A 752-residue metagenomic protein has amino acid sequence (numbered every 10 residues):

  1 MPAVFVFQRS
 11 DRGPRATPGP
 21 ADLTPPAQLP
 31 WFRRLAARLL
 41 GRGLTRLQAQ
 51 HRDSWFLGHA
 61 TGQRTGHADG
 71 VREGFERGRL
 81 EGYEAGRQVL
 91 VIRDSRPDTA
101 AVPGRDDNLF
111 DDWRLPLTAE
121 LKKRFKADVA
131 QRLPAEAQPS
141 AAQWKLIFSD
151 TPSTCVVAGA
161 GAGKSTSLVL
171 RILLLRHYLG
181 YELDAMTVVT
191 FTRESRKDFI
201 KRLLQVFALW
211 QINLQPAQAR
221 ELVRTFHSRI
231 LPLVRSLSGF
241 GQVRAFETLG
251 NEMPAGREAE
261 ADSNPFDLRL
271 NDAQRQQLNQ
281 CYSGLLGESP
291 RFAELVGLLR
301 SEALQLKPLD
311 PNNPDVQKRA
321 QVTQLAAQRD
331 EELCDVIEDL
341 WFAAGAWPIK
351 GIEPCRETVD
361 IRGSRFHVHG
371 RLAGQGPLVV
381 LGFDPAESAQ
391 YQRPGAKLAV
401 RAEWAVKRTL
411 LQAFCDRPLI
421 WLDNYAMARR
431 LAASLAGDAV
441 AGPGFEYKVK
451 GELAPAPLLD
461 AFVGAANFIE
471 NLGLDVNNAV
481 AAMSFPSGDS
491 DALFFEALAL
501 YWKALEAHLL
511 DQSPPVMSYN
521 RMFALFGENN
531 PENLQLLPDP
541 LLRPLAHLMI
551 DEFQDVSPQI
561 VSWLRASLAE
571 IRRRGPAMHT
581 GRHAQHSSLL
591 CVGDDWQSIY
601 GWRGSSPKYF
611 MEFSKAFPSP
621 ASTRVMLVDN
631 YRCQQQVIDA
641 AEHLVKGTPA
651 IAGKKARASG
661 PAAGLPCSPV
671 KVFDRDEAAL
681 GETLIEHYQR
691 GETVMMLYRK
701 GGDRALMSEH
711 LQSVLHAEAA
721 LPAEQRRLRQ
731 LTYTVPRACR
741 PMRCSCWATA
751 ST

Functional and structural regions predicted by a protein language model:
V6-Q8, R12, T24, Q28-Q48 (+3 more regions): P-loop NTPase Walker
N108-A160, S165-S167, T187, L222-F226 (+7 more regions): Conserved helicase NTPase motor core
G161, S165-L168, S619-T623, D629-Q725 (+1 more regions): Helicase P-loop NTPase motor core
Y181-M186, Q218-A219, C415-P418, Q585-S587 (+4 more regions): Short glycine-/polar-rich loops that comprise or flank the Walker A/P-loop and associated switch/sensor motifs
A185, T190-R329, G382-A389, K397-D460 (+3 more regions): Conserved P-loop NTPase-based nucleic-acid remodeling module centered on helicase motor cores
R193, S228-G239, W596-A658: Conserved coupling/interface region of RecA-like P-loop/ASCE motor cores
S364-A405, W502, A569, D595-W596: Short beta-strand-loop-alpha-helix junction that forms the active-site gateway of nucleic-acid-processing nucleases
R737-T752: Conserved helicase C-terminal RecA-like lobe
